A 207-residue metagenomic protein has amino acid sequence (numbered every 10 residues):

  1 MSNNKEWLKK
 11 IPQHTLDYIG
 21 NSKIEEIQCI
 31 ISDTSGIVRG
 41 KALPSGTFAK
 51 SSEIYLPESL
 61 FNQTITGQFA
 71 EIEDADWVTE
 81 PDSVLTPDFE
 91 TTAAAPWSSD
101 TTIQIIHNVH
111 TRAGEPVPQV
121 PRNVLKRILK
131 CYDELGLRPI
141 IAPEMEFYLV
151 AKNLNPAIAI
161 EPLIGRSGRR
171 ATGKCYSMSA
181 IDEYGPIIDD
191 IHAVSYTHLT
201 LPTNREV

Functional and structural regions predicted by a protein language model:
M1-Y196: ATP/Mg2+-dependent ligation/transfer catalytic cores
T197-T203: Conserved small/polar residues in nucleotide/adenosyl-binding loops
